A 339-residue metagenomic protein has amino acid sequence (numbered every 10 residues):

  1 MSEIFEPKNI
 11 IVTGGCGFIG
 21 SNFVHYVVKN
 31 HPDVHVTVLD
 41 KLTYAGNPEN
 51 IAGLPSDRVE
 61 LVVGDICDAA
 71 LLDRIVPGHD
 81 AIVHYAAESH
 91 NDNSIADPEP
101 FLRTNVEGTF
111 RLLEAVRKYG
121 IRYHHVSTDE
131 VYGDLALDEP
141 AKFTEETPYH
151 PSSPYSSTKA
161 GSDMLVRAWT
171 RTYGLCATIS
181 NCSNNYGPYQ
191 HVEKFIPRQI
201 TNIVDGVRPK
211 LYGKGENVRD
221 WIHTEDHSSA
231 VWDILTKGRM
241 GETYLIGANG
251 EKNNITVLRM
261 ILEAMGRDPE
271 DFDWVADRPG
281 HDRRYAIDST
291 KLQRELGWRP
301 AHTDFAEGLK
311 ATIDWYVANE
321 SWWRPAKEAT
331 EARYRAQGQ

Functional and structural regions predicted by a protein language model:
M1-N185, A311, W315-N319, P325-Q339: N-terminal Rossmann-like NAD(P)+-binding domain of SDR-like oxidoreductases, especially those catalyzing
I10-I11, F23, G64, A81 (+1 more regions): C-terminal substrate-binding subdomain of Rossmann-fold SDR/epimerase-dehydratase oxidoreductases
V27, L112, W169, Q199-I203 (+1 more regions): A short, amphipathic alpha-helix embedded in the catalytic core of nucleotide-handling enzymes
P48-I51, L135-E139, Q190-E193, T224 (+2 more regions): Short aromatic-enriched loop/helix-cap "lid" or pocket-rim segments at secondary-structure transitions that line
A70-D73, D92, E99, F110 (+6 more regions): Residues in well-ordered alpha-helical elements
E99, I200, R219: Short alpha-helical segment that forms part of, or immediately flanks, the ligand-binding pocket in carbohydrate-active
P140, P151-T158, P188, V192-I196 (+1 more regions): The catalytic Tyr-centered alpha-helix of NAD(P)H-dependent dehydrogenases
G161, L165, W169, Q199 (+2 more regions): Hydrophobic alpha-helix immediately C-terminal to the catalytic Tyr-X-X-X-Lys motif of short-chain
